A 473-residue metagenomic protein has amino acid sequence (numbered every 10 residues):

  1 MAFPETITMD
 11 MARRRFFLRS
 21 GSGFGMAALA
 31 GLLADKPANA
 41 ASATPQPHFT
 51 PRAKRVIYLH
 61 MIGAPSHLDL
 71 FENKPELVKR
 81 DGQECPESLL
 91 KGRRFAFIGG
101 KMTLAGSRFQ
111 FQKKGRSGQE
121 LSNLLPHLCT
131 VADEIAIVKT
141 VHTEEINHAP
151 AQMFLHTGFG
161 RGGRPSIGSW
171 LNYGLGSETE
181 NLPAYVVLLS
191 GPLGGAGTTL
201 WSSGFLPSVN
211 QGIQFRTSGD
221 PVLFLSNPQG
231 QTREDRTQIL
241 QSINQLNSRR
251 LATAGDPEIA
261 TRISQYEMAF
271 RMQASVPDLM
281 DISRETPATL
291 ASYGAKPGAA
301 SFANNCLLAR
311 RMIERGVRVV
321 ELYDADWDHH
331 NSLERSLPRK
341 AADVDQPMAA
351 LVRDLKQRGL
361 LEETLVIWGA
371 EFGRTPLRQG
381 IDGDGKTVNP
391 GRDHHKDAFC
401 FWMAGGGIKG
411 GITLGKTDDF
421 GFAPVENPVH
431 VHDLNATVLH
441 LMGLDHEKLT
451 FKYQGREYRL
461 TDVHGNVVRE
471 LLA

Functional and structural regions predicted by a protein language model:
M1-A473: Ligand-binding pockets and gating/stacking loops
